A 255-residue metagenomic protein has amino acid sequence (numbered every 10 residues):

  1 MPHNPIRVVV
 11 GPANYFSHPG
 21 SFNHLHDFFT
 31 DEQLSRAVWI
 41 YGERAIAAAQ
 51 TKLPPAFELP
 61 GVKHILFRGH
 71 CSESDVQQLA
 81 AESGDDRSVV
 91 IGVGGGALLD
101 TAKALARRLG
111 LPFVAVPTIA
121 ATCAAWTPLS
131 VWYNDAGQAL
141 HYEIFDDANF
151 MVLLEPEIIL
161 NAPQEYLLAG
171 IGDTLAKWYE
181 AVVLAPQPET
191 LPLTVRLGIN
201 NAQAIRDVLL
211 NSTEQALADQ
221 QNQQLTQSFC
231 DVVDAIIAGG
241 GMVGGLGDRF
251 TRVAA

Functional and structural regions predicted by a protein language model:
M1-S88: ATP/NTP phosphate-donor binding region
P19, G42-E43, V93-G95, V116-I119 (+3 more regions): Fold-independent oxyanion-binding glycine-rich loops and adjacent beta-strand/coil segments at enzyme active sites
F22, I46-A49, A97-A104, C123-W126 (+2 more regions): Short glycine/serine/threonine-rich phosphate/pyrophosphate-binding segments that cradle anionic phosphate groups
A37-V38, S88-I91, P112-V114, F150-V152 (+1 more regions): Structural motif
K52-A56, L79, L105-R108, P128-V131: Short, glycine/charged-enriched secondary-structure capping and boundary segments
S83-L105, L109-T118: A short, small-residue-rich loop immediately preceding and capping a beta-strand
R108-N201: A glycine/threonine-rich phosphate-anchoring loop and its flanking beta-alpha core in nucleotide/phosphate-binding
L191-A255: Active-site segments that bind and position negatively charged phosphate/pyrophosphate groups
